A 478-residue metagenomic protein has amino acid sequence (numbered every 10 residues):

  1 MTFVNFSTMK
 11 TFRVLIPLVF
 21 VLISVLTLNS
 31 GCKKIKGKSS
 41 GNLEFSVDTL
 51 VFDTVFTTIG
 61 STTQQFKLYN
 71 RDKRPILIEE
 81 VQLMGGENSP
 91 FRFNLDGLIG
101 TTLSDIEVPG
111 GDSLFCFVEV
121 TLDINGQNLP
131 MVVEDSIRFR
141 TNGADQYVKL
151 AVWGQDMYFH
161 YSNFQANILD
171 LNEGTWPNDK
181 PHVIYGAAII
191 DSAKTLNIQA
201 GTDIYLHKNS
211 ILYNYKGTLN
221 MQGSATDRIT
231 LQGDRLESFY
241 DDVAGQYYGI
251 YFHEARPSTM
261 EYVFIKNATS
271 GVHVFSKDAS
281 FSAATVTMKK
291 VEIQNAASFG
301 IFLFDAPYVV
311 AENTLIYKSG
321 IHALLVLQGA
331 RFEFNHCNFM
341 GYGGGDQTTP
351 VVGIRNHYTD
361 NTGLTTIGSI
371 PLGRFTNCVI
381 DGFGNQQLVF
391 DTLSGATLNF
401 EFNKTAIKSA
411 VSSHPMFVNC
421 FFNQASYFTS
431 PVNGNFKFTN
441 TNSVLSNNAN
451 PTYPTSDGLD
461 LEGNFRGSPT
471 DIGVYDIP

Functional and structural regions predicted by a protein language model:
F3-V19: Bacterial N-terminal signal peptides that target proteins for export
L28-G31: C-terminal motif of bacterial Sec signal peptides marking the signal peptidase cleavage site
K33-K38, F45-T54, I59-S61, Q65 (+3 more regions): Beta-strand/loop edge motif enriched in small/polar residues
S61-T62, K73-I78: Short acidic/proline- and small/hydrophobic-mixed sequence motifs that coincide with surface turns and coil-to-beta
L68-D72: Asparagine-centered strand-capping/turn motif at beta-strand->loop junctions
M84-T102: Short, solvent-exposed loop/linker segments at beta-strand-coil boundaries, enriched for Pro/Gly and Ser/Thr
